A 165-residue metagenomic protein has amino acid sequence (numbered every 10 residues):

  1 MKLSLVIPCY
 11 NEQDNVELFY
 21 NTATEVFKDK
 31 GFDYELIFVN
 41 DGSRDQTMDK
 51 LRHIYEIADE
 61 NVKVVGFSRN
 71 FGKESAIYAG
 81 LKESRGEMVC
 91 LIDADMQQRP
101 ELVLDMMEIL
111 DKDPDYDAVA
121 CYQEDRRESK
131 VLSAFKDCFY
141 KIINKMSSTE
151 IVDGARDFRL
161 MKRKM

Functional and structural regions predicted by a protein language model:
K2-S4, E35: Cell-envelope/extracellular polymer assembly enzymes that use nucleotide-activated donors
L5, C9, V39-D41, F67: Conserved sequence signature across two-component system core domains
E12-F27: Short, well-formed alpha-helical segments that are part of the catalytic scaffolds of diverse glycosyltransferases
E12-N15, S43, R99: Donor nucleotide-sugar binding loop of glycosyltransferases
L18, T22, Q46, K50-H53 (+2 more regions): Alpha-helical transmission elements in cytosolic ATPase-linked domains
Y34-I37, M48-E83: Conserved donor nucleotide-binding strand/loop of the catalytic core
N40-D49, M96-Q97: A conserved acidic beta->alpha catalytic loop
V65-R69, K73-E83, M88-L91, P100-M165: Acceptor/aglycone-binding surface of glycosyltransferases and processive sugar-polymer synthases
